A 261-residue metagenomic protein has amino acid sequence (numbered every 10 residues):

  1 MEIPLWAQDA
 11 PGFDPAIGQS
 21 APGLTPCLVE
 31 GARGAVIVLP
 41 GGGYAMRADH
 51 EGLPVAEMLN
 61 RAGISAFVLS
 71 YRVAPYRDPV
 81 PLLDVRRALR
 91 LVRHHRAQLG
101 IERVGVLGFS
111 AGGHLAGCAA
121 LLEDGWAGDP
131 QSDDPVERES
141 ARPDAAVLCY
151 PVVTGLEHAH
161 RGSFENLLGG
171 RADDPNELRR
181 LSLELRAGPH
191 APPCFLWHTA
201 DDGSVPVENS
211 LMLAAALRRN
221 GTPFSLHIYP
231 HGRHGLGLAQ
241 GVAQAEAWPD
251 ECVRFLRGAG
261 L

Functional and structural regions predicted by a protein language model:
M1-G31: N-terminal cap/lid segment of alpha/beta-hydrolase-fold proteins
Q8, P151-R186, P192: Mobile cap/lid helix-loop segments that gate and shape the active-site cleft of serine hydrolases
R33-G41: Short beta-strand element of the alpha/beta-hydrolase
P40-A45, A200: Active-site glycine-rich loops that stabilize anionic/oxyanionic intermediates across multiple enzyme folds
R47-D49, P54, F67-R103, A239-A247: Catalytic nucleophile-loop/oxyanion-hole region of alpha/beta-hydrolase and closely related hydrolase-like folds
R87-R161, L178: Primarily recognizes the serine-hydrolase "nucleophile elbow" in alpha/beta-hydrolase and SGNH/GDSL folds
L196-H198, D202: Short beta-strand/loop motif that positions the catalytic acidic residue of the alpha/beta-hydrolase fold
W197, V207, L211-L261: C-terminal catalytic histidine-bearing segment of alpha/beta-hydrolase fold enzymes
